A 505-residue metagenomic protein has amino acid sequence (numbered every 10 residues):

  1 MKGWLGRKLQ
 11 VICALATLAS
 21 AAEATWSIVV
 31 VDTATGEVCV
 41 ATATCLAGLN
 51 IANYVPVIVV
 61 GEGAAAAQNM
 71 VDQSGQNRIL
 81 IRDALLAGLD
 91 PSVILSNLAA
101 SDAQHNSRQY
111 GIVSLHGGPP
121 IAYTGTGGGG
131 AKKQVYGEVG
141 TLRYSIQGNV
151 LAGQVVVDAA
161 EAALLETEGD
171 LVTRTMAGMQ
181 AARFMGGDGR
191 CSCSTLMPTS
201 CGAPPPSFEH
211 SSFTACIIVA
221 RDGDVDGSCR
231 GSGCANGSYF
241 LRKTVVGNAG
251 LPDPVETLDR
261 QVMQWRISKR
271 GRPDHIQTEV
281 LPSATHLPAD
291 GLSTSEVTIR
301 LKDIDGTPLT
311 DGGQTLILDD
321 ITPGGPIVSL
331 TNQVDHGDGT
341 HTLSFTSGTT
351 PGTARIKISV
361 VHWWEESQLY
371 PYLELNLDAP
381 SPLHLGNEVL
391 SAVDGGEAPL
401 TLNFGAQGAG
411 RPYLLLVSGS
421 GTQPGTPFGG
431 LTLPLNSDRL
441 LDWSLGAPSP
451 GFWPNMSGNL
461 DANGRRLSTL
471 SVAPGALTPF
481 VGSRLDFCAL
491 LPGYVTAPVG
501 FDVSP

Functional and structural regions predicted by a protein language model:
K8-S20: Bacterial N-terminal signal peptides
A24-R270: N-terminal nucleophile
C39, R266-I304, I321-I327, T353 (+1 more regions): Short S/T/G/P-enriched beta-strand
P288, T342-T350: Extracellular/luminal low-complexity segments enriched in Ser/Thr/Pro
P288-E296, R300-Q333, A409-Y413, T422-L431: Short flexible loop/turn segments that cap and initiate beta-strands
G291-T298, G352-A354, G395-A398, S483-D486: Short, solvent-exposed loop/turn segments enriched in Ser/Thr/Gly
G339-L343, R466-S468: Short strand-edge motifs at loop-to-beta-strand transitions and within beta-strands of extracellular beta-rich domains
P380-P505: Residue-level hotspots within well-ordered secondary structure
